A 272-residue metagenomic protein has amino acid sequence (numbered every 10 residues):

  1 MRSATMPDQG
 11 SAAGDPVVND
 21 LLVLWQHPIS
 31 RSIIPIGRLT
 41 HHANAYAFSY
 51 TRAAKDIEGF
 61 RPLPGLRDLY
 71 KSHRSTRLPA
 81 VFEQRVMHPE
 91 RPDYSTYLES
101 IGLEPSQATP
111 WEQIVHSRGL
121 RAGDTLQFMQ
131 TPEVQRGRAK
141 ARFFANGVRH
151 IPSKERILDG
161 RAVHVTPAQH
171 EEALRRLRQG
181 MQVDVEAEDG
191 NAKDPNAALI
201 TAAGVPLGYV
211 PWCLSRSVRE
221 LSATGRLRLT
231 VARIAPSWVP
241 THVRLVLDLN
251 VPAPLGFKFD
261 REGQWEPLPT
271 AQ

Functional and structural regions predicted by a protein language model:
R2-Q272: Conserved active-site motif detector
